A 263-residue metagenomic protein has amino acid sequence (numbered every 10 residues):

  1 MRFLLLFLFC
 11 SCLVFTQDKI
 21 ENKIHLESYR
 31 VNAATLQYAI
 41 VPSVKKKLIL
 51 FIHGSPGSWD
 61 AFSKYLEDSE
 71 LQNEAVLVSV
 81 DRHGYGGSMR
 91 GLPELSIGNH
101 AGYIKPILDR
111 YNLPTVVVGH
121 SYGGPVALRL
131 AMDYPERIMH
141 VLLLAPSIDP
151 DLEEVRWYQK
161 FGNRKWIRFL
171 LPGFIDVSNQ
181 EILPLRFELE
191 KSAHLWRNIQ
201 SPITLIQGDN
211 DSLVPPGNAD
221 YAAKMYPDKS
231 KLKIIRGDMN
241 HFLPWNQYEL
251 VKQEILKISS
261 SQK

Functional and structural regions predicted by a protein language model:
P42-G87: Conserved HGGG/HGGXW glycine-rich cap/lid loop of the alpha/beta-hydrolase fold
S79-T115: Active-site loop/oxyanion-hole signature of alpha/beta-hydrolase fold enzymes
P125-M132, V141-I167: Flexible "cap/lid" loop of the alpha/beta hydrolase fold
N179-L195: Active-site nucleophile elbow and catalytic-triad environment of alpha/beta-hydrolase enzymes
I199, L205-Q207: Short beta-strand/loop motif that positions the catalytic acidic residue of the alpha/beta-hydrolase fold
S201, P215-K224: Short alpha-helix in the alpha/beta-hydrolase fold that links the catalytic acid
N210-V214, H241-F242: Acidic catalytic loop of the alpha/beta-hydrolase fold
M239-Y248: Catalytic histidine-centered segment of alpha/beta-hydrolase-like enzymes
